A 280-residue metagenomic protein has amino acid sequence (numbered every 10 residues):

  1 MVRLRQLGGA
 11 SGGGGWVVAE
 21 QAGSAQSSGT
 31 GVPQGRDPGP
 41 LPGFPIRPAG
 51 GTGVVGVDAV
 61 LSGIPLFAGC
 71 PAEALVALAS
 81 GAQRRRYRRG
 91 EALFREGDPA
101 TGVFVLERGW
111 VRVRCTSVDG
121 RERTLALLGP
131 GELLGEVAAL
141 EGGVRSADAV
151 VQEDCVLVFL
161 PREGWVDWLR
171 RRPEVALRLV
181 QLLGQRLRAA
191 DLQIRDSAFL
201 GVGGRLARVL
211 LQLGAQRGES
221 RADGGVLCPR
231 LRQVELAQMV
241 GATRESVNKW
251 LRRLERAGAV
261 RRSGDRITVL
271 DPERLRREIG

Functional and structural regions predicted by a protein language model:
L4-L7, L41: Leucine-biased recognition of intrinsically disordered, low-complexity hydrophobic segments
S11, S24-S28: Serine residues within intrinsically disordered or low-complexity segments
W16, L66, E91-D154: Cyclic nucleotide-binding regulatory domains
E20-G23, G35-R89, A138-A139: Cyclic nucleotide-binding regulatory module and flanking cytosolic helices
L75, W165-V166, L275: A generic structural signal for short hydrophobic patches within well-formed alpha-helices
V103, L127, F159, R230 (+1 more regions): Short aromatic/basic micro-patch
A126-R188: Cyclic-nucleotide recognition modules
V202, V209, L213-G280: Phosphate-/nucleic-acid-contacting segments
